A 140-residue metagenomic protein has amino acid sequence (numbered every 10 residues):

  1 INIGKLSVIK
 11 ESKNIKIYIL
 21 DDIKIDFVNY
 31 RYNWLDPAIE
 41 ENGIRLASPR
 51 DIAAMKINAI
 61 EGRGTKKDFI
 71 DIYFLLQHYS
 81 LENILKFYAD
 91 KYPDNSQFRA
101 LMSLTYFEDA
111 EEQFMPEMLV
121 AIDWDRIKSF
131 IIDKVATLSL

Functional and structural regions predicted by a protein language model:
I1-L140: Compositionally biased terminal segments of proteins
